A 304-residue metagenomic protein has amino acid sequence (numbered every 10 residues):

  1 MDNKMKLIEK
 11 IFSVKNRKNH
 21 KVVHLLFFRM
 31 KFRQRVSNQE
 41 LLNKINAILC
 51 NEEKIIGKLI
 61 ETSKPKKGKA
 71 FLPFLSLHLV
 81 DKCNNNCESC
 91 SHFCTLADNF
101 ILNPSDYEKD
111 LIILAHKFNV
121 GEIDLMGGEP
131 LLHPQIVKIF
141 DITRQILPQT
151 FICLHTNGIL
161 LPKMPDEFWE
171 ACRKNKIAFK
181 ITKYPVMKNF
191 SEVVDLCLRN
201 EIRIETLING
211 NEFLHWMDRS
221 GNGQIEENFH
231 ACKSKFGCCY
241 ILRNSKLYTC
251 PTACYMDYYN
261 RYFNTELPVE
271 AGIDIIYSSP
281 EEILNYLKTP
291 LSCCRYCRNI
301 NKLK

Functional and structural regions predicted by a protein language model:
M1-I56: Boundary detector for helix-to-coil junctions that initiate low-complexity/charged tails
F27, A115, F168: Short, basic/hydrophobic alpha-helical segments
N38-D98, L267-K304: N-terminal pre-core extensions flanking Radical SAM catalytic domains
C50-L154, K163: Conserved alpha-helical substructure of the radical SAM core
L72, P104-Y107, I136, P165 (+4 more regions): A structural signal for well-ordered alpha-helical scaffolds and beta->alpha junctions
L132-A253, Y258: Conserved AdoMet/S-adenosylmethionine-binding subsite of the radical SAM
D218-K304: Accessory C-terminal segments flanking Radical SAM cores
